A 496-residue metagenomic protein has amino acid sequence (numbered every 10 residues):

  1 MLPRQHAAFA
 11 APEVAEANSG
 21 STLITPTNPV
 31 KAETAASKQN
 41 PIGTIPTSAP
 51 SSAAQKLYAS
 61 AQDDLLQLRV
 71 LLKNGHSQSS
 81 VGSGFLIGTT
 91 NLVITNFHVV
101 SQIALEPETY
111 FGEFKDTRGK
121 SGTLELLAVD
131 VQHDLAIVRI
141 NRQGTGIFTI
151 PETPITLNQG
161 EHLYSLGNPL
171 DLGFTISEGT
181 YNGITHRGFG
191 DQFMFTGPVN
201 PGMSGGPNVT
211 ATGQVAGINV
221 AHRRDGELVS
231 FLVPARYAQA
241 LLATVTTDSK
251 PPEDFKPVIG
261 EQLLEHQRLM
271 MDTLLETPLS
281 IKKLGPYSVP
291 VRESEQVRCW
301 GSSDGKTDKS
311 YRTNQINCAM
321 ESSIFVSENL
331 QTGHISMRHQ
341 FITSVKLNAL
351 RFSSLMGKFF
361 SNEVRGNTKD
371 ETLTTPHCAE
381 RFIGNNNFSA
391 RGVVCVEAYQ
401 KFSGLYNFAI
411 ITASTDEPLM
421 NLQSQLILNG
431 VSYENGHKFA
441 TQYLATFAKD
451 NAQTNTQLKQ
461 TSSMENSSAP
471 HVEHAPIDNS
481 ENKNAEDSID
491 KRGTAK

Functional and structural regions predicted by a protein language model:
H6-F85, K250-G305: N-terminal activation segment of mature serine protease catalytic domains
S51, K56-S60, P107-Q143, P154-I155: Conserved catalytic-core segment of clan PA serine endopeptidases
V81, G88-Q132, H339-K346: Catalytic-histidine neighborhood of serine endopeptidases, predominantly the chymotrypsin-like S1/PA family
F85-L86, P198-N219: Catalytic nucleophile loop of clan PA
V99-A104, I147-Q192, N200, V220-S230 (+1 more regions): Flexible, gly/ser-rich surface segments that form the specificity/activation loops bordering the active-site cleft
A211-T277: C-terminal subregion of chymotrypsin/trypsin-like serine protease catalytic domains
H266-E380: Non-catalytic interaction/regulatory modules that flank or connect domains
S354-P418, N482, E486, D490-G493: Signature of long, low-cysteine stretches enriched in small and polar/charged residues
